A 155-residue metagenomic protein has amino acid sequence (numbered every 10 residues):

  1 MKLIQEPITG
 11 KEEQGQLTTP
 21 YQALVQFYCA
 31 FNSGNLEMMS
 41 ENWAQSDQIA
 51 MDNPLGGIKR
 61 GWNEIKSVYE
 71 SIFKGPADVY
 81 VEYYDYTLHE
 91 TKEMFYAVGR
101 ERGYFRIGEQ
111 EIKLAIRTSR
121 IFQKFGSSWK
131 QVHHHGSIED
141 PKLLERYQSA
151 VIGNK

Functional and structural regions predicted by a protein language model:
M1-K2, A115-E145: Short beta-strand edge/turn micro-motifs at domain boundaries
M1-N42, A150-K155: Short, low-complexity N-terminal intrinsically disordered segments enriched in polar/charged residues
T18, A23, L36-E90: A solvent-exposed, acidic/Ser-Thr-rich amphipathic alpha-helical stretch
W43-A44, E101-G103, H135-I138: Short beta-strand segments enriched in hydrophobic/aromatic residues within well-folded beta-rich domains
Y69, Y83-L88, E101-G103, R117-Q123: Hydrophobic/aromatic beta-strand elements that line small-molecule binding cavities or substrate pockets in beta-rich
P76-D78, Y104-K113: Short, cysteine-centered beta-strand-loop-beta hairpins and adjacent loop/turn segments enriched in charged/polar
E93-E101: A short hydrophobic beta-strand element
